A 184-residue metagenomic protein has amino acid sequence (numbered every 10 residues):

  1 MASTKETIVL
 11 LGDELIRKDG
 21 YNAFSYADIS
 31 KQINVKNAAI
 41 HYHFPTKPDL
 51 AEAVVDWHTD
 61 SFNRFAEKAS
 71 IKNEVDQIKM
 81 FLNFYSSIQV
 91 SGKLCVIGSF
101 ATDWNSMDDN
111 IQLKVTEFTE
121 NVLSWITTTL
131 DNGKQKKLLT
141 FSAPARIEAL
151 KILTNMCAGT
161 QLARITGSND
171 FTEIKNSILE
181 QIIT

Functional and structural regions predicted by a protein language model:
M1-S3: N-terminal intrinsically disordered/low-complexity leader segments
T7, L11-D49, A53: Helix-turn-helix
L11-K18, R64-F65, N155-L162: Solvent-exposed, amphipathic alpha-helical segments
D13, E67, S86, Q112 (+4 more regions): Solvent-exposed, non-membrane alpha-helical residues enriched in polar/charged side chains
A53, A66-K93, A145-I152: Hydrophobic alpha-helical connector segments
D56-F62: Short, basic, alpha-helical segments at the C-terminal edge of helix-turn-helix-like DNA-binding modules
V90-I111: Amphipathic alpha-helical segments used for helix-helix packing
N110-T116, E120, K134-Q181: Hydrophobic/aromatic-rich alpha-helical bundle segments in the mid-to-C-terminal region
